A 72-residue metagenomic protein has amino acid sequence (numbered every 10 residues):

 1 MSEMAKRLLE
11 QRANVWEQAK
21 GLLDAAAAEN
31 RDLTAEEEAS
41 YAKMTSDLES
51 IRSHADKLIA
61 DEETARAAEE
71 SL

Functional and structural regions predicted by a protein language model:
M1-L72: Intrinsically disordered, low-complexity terminal tails
